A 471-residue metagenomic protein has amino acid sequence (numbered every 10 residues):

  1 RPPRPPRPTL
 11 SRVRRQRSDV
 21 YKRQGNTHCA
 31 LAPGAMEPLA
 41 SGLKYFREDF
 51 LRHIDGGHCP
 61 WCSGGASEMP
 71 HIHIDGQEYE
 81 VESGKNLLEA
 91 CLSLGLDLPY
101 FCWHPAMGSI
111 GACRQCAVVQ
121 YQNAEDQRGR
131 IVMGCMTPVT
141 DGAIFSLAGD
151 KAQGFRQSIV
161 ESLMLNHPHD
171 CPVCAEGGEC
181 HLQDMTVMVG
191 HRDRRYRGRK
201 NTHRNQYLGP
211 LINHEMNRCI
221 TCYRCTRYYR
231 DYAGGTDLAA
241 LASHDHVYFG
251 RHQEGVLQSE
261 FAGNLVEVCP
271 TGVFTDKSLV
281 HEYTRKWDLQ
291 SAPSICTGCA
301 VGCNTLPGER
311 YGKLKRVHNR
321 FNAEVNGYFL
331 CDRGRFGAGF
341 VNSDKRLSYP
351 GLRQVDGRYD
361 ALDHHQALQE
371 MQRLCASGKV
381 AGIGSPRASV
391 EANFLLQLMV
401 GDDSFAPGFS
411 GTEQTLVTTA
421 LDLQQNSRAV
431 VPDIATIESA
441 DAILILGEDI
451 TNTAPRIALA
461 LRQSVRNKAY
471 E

Functional and structural regions predicted by a protein language model:
R4-Y21: Short, small-residue-biased leader/transition segments that mark boundaries at the very start of proteins
R14, I110, I437-E438: A short, aliphatic-rich alpha-helical micro-motif
D19-E68, G327: Intrinsic disorder at enzyme termini
K44-F46, R52-G65, R114-T297, V301-T305 (+1 more regions): Fe-S ferredoxin-like electron-transfer domains and their immediately adjacent linker/connector regions across
Y79-G84: Short, contiguous acidic and Ser/Thr-rich linear segments
L87-Y121: A basic, amphipathic helix-loop patch mediating RNA/tRNA/ribosome contacts
M164, P168, E215, C222 (+5 more regions): Catalytic alpha/large subunits of respiratory electron-transfer oxidoreductases, centered on bis-MGD molybdoenzymes
